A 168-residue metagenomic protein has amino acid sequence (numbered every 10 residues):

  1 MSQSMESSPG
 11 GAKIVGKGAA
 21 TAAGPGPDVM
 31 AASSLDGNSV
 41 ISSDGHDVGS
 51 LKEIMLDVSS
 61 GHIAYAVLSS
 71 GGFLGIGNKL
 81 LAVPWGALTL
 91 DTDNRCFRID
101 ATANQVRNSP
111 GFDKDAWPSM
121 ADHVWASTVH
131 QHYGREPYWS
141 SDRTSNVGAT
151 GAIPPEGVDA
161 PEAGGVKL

Functional and structural regions predicted by a protein language model:
M1-L168: Peripheral interaction segments used for macromolecular assembly
